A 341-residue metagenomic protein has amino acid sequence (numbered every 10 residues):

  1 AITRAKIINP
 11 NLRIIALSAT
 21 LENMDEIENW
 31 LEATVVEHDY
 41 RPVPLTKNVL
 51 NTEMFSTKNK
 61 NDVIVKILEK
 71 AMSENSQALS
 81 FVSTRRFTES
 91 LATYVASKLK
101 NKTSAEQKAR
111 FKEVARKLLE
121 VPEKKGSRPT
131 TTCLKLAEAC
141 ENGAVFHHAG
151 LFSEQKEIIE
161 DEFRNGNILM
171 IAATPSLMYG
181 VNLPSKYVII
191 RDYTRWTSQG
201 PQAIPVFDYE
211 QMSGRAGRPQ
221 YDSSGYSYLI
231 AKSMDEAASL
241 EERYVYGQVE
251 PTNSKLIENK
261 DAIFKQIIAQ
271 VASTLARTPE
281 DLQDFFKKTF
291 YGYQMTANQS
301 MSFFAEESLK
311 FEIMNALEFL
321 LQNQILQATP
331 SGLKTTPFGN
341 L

Functional and structural regions predicted by a protein language model:
A1-L12: Short, conserved "post-DEAD/DEAH" coupling segment immediately C-terminal to helicase motif II within the SF2/RecA-like
P10-I15, S76-L79, G143, G166-M170 (+1 more regions): Loop/turn-to-beta-strand initiation segments
N11, L21-M24, P42-V43, K58-V65 (+11 more regions): Amphipathic alpha-helical transducer elements in NTP-driven molecular machines
R13-L99, A137-E138, V145, A149: Conserved interdomain linker/interface between the two RecA-like ATPase lobes of SF2 helicase motors
S83, K156-E160, R164-S185, I189-D192 (+3 more regions): Beta-edge loop/turn motif
R86-M170, S198, Q202-F207, K287: Conserved C-terminal RecA-like helicase domain
E154-F163, G247-L341: C-terminal accessory/connector segments of nucleic-acid motor ATPases
L183, Y187-R243: Conserved segment of the helicase C-terminal RecA-like domain
